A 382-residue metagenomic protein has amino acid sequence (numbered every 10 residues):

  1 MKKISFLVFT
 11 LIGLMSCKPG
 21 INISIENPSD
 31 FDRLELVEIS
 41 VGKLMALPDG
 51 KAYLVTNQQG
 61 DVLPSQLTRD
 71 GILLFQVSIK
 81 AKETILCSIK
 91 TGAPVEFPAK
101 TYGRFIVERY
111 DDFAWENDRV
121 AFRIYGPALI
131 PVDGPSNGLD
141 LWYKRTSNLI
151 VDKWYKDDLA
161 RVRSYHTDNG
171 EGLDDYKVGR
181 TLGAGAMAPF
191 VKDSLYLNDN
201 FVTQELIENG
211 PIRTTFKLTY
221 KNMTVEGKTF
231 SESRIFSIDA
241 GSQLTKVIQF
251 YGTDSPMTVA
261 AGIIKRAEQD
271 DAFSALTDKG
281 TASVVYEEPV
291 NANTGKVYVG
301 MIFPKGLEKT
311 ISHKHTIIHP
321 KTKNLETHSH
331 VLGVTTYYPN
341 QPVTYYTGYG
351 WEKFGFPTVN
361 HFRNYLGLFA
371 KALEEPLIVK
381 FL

Functional and structural regions predicted by a protein language model:
M1-I25: Bacterial Sec-dependent N-terminal signal peptides
P19-G103, Y110: Alpha-mannosidase-like glycoside hydrolase catalytic domains involved in N-glycan trimming, generalizing to other
D30-R33, L44-P48, W115, V120-I124 (+3 more regions): Primarily extracytoplasmic ectodomains and periplasmic/lumenal surface modules that are beta-strand-rich
G50-L73, T224, A267-V285, T310-T322: Solvent-exposed beta-strand/loop surfaces of large extracellular or lumenal domains
I72, V77-I79, F303-L382: Beta-strand-rich recognition/accessory modules
S88, A93-L195: Solvent-exposed N-terminal domain segments of exported/luminal and surface proteins
R161-G241: Extended, loop-rich substrate-binding clefts of extracytoplasmic carbohydrate-active enzymes
E232-R234, Q243-T277: Acidic (Asp/Glu-rich), glycine- and aromatic
